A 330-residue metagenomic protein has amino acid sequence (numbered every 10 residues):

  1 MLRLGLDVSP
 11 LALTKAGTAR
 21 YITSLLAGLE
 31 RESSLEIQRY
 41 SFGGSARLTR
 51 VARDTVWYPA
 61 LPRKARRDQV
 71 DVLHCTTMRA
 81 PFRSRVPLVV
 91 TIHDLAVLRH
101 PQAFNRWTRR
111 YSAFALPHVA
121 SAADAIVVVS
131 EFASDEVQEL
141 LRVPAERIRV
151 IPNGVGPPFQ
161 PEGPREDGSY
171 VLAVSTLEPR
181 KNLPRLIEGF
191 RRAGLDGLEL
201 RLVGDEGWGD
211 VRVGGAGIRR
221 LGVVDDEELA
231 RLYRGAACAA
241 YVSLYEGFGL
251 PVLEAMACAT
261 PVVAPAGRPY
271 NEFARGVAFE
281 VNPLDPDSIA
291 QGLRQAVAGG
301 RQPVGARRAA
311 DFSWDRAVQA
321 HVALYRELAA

Functional and structural regions predicted by a protein language model:
M1-A330: Carbohydrate transferase catalytic cores enriched for Leloir-type hexosyltransferases
